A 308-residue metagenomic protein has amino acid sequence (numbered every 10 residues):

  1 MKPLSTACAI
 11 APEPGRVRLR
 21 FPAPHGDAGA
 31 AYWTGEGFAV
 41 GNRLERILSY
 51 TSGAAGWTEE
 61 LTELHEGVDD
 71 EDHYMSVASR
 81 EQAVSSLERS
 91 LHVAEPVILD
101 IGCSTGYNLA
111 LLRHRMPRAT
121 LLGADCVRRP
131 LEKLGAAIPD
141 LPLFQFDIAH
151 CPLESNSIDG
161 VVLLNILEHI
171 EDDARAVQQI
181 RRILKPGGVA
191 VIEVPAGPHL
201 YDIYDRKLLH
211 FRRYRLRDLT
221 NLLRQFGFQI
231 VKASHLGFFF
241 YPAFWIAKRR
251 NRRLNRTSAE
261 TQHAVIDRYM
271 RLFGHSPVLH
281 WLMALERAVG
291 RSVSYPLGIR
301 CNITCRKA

Functional and structural regions predicted by a protein language model:
M1-E154, G160-L164, R175-V177, P296-C301: Conserved N-terminal segment of class I S-adenosyl-L-methionine
K2-A39, V68, F240-A308: A C-terminal cap/extension of S-adenosyl-L-methionine-dependent methyltransferases that defines the acceptor-substrate
G67, A190-R212, L216-L222: Short, glycine-/aromatic-enriched active-site segment of Class I SAM-dependent methyltransferases
N165-H169: A short His-aromatic
I170-A174, V194: A structural helix-start
A174-V189: A short glycine-rich, Lys/Arg-flanked "PGG" loop and its adjoining helix->strand segment in the class I
F228-F238: Conserved S-adenosyl-L-methionine
